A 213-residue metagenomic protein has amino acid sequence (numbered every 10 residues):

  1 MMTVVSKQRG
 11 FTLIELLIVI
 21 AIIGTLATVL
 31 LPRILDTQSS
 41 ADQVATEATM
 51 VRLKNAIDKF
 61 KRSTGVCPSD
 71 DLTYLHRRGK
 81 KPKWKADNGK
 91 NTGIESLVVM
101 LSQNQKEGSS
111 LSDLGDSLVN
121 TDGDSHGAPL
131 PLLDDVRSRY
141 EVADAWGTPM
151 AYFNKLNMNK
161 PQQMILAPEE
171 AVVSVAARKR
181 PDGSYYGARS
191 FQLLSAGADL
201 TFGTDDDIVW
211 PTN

Functional and structural regions predicted by a protein language model:
M1-K7: N-terminal secretory signal peptides that target proteins for export/translocation
V4, E15-A21, K59, E141 (+1 more regions): N-terminal hydrophobic or amphipathic segments with adjacent small-residue motifs that include Sec signal peptides
Q8-T37, D42, T46: N-terminal single-pass transmembrane signal-anchor helix
Q43, E47-N213: N-terminal pilin/flagellin-like segments and related low-complexity appendage regions
